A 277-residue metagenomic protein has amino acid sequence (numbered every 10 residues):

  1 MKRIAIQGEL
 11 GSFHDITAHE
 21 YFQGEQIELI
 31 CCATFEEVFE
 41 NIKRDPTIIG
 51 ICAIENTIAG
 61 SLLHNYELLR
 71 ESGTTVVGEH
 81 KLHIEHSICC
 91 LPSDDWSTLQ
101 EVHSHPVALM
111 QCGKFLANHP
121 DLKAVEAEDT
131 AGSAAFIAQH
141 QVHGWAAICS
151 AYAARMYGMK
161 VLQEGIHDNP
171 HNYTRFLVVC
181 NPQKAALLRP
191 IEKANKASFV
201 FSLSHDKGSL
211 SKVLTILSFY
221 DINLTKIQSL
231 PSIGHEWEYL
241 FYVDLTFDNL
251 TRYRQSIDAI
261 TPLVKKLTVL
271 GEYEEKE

Functional and structural regions predicted by a protein language model:
M1-E277: Domain-level signature for soluble enzymes in the chorismate/prephenate branch of the shikimate pathway
